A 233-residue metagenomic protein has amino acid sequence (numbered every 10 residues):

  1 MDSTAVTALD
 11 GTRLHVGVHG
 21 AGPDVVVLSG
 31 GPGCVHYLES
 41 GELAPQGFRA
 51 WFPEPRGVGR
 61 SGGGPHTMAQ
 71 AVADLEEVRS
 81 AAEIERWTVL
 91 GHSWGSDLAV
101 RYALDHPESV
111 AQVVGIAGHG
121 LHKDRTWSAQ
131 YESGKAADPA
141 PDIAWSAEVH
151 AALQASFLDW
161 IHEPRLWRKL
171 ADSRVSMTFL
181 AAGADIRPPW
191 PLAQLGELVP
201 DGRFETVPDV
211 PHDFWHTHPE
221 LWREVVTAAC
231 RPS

Functional and structural regions predicted by a protein language model:
A8-G62: Conserved HGGG/HGGXW glycine-rich cap/lid loop of the alpha/beta-hydrolase fold
W51-L90: Active-site loop/oxyanion-hole signature of alpha/beta-hydrolase fold enzymes
T88, A111-V114: Residue in the alpha/beta-hydrolase core beta-strand immediately N-terminal to the catalytic nucleophile
G91, G95, A99: Gly/Ala-rich beta-loop-alpha elbow adjacent to hydrolase catalytic centers
V100, L104, V113-D138: Flexible "cap/lid" loop of the alpha/beta hydrolase fold
S128-K169: The alpha/beta-hydrolase serine catalytic core
F157-E197, T206, W215: Conserved serine/cysteine hydrolase catalytic core
V210-R223: Catalytic histidine-centered segment of alpha/beta-hydrolase-like enzymes
